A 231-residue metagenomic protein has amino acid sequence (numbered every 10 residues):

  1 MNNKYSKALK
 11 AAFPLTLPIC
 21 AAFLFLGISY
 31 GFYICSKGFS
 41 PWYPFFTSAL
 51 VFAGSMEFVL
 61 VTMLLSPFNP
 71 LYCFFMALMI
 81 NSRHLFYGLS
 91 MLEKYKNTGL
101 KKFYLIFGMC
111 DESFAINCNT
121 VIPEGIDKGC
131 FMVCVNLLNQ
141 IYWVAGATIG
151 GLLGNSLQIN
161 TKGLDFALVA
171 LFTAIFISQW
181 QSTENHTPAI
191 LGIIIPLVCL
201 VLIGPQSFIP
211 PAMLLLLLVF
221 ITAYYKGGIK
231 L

Functional and structural regions predicted by a protein language model:
M1-V51, T62-L71, F75, G228-L231: Helix-loop-helix hairpins and the membrane-proximal interhelical loops of multi-pass alpha-helical transport proteins
N2-A11, I34-P41, L65-P70, K96-G99 (+3 more regions): Short juxtamembrane and helix-loop transition motifs at transmembrane-helix boundaries in membrane proteins
L9-L26, F39, Y43-F45, L50-A53 (+4 more regions): Helical membrane-embedded segments and adjacent short helical loop/helix-boundary regions of multi-pass membrane
L17, F45-F46, C73-F75, Y104-L105 (+4 more regions): Hydrophobic alpha-helical transmembrane segments
F25-S29, W42, A53-L60, R83-F86 (+2 more regions): Transmembrane helix boundary and interhelical junction motifs in multipass membrane proteins
A53-S55, M79-F86, L171-I177, P196-V198 (+1 more regions): Alpha-helical transmembrane segments and their membrane-interface exit regions
F74-D165: Helix-loop-helix junctions within the multi-pass membrane cores of secondary transporters/permeases
G129-P211, T222: Membrane-embedded alpha-helical modules
